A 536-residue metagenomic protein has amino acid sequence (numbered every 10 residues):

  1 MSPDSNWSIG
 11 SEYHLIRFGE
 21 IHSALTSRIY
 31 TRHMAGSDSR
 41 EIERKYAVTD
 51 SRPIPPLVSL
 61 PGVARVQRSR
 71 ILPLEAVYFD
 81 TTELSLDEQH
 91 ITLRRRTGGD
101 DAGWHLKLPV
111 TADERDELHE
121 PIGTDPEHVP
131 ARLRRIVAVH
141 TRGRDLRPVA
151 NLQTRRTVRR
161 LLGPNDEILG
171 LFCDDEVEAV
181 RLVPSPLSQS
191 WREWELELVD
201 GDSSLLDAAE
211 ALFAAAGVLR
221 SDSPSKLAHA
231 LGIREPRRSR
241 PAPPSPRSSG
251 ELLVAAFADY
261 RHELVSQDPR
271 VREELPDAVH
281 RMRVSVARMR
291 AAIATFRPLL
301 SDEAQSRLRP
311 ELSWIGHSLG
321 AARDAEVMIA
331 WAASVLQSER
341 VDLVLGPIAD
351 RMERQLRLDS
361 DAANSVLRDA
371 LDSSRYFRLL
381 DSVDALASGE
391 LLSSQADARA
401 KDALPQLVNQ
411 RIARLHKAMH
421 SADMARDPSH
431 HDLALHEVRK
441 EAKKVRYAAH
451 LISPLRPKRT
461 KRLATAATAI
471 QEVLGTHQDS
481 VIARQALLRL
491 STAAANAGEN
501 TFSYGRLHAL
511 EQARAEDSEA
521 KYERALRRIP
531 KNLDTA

Functional and structural regions predicted by a protein language model:
S2-S11: Low-acidity, Ser/Thr- and Arg-rich intrinsically disordered low-complexity segments
L15-F18: Intrinsic disorder/low-complexity segments
I21-L25: Defense-system signaling and execution modules centered on TIR/cGAS-STING-like, death/scaffold domains and their
R28-A536: Function-determining surface determinants
